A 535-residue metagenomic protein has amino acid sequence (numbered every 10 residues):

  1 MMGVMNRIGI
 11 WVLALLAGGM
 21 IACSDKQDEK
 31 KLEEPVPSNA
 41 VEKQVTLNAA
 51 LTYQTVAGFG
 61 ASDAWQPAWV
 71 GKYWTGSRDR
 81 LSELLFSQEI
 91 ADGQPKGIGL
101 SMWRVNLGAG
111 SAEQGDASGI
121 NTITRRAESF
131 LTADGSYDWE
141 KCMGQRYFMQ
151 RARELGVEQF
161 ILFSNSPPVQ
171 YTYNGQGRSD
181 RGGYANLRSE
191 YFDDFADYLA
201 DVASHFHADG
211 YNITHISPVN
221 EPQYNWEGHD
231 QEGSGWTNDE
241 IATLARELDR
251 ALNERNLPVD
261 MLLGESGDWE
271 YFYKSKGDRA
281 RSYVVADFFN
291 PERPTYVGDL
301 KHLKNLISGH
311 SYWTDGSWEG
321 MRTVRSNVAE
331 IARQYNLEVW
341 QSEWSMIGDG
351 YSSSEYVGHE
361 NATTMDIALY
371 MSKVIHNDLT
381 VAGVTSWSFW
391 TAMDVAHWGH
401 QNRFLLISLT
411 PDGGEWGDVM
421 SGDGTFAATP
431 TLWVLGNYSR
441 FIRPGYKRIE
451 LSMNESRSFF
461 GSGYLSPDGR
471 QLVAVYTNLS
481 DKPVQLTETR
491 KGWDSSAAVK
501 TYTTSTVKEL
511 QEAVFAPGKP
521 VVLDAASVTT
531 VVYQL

Functional and structural regions predicted by a protein language model:
M2-V12: Bacterial N-terminal signal peptides that target proteins for export
G19-A22: C-terminal motif of bacterial Sec signal peptides marking the signal peptidase cleavage site
S24-H215, Y224, E240-L303, R333-L337 (+2 more regions): Non-catalytic accessory regions flanking glycosidase/transglycosidase catalytic cores in CAZymes
E140, P258-M261, D299-S353: Glycoside hydrolase catalytic-domain groove-lining segments
A185-N186, D230-W236: Glycine-rich tight-turn/loop motif centered on a GG-T
H215-G233: The feature captures the catalytic groove of carbohydrate-active enzymes
Y224, G228-D230, G267-Y273, Y312-D315 (+2 more regions): Active-site clefts of carbohydrate-active enzymes
Q341-N437, I449-N454: Aromatic/acidic polysaccharide-binding cleft in carbohydrate-active enzymes
